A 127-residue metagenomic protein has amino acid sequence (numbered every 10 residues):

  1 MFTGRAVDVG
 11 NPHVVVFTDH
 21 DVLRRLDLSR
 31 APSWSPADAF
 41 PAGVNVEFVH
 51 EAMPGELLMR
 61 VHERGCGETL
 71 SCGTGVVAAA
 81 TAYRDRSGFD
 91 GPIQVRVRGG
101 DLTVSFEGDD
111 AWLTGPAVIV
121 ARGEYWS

Functional and structural regions predicted by a protein language model:
M1-L70, A80-S127: Active-site proximal loop and beta-alpha junction motif in alpha/beta enzyme cores
V77: Catalytic, metal-anchored helix/loop core of enzyme active sites in primary metabolism
